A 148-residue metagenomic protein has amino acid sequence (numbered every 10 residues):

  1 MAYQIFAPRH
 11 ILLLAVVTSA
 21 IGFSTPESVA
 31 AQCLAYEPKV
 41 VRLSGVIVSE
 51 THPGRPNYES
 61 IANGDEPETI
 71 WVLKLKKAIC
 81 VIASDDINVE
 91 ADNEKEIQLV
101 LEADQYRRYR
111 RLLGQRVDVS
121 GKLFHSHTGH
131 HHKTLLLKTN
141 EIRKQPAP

Functional and structural regions predicted by a protein language model:
M1-L14: Bacterial N-terminal signal peptides that target proteins for export
S19-S28: C-terminal segment of classical bacterial N-terminal signal peptides
V29-K39: Short boundary/loop segments of OB/S1/cold-shock single-stranded nucleic-acid-binding domains
P38-T69, I79, G121: Structural detector for short beta-strands of small beta-barrel domains
L75, H127-P148: OB-fold/S1-family single-stranded nucleic acid-binding modules
A83-R108: Beta-strand/loop nucleic-acid-binding surfaces
D104-V119: Short nucleic-acid-contacting surface segments enriched for D/E, G, S/T with interspersed K/R
